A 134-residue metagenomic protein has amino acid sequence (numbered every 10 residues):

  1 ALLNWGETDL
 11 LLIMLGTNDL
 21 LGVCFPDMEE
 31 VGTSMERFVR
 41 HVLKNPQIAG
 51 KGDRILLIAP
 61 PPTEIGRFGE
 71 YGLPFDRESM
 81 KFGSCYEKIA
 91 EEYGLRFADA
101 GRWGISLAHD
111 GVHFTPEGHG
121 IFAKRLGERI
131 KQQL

Functional and structural regions predicted by a protein language model:
A1-L134: Alpha-helical cap/lid subdomain in secreted, periplasmic, or secretory-pathway luminal O-acyl-processing enzymes
